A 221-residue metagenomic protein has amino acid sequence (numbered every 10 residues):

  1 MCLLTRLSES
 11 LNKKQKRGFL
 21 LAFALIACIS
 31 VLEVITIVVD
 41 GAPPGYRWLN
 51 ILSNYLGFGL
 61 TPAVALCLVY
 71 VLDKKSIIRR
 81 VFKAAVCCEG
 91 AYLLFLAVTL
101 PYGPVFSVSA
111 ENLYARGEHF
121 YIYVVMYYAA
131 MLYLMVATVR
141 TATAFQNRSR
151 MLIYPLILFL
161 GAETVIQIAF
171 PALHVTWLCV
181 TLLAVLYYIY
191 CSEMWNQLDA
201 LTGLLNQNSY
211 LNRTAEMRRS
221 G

Functional and structural regions predicted by a protein language model:
M1-S10, V125-M135: First transmembrane helix
M1-Y46, N50-L68, A85-G103, I153-I168: Hydrophobic alpha-helical transmembrane segments of multi-pass membrane proteins
R6-F19, Y70-F82, V139-R150: Membrane-interface helix-boundary motifs at transmembrane edges
P44-L52, A110-E118, M135-Q146, A162-V165: Short juxtamembrane and helix-loop transition motifs at transmembrane-helix boundaries in membrane proteins
N50-P62, A115-Y128, L178-T181: Alpha-helical transmembrane segments of polytopic membrane proteins
L96-Y133, Q167-L173: Extracellular-loop-to-transmembrane junctions of the mid-late helices
T141-N196: Interfacial "cap-and-anchor" motif at the non-cytosolic start of specific transmembrane alpha-helices
S192-E216: Conserved nucleotide-binding and Mg2+-coordinating catalytic segments in signaling enzymes
